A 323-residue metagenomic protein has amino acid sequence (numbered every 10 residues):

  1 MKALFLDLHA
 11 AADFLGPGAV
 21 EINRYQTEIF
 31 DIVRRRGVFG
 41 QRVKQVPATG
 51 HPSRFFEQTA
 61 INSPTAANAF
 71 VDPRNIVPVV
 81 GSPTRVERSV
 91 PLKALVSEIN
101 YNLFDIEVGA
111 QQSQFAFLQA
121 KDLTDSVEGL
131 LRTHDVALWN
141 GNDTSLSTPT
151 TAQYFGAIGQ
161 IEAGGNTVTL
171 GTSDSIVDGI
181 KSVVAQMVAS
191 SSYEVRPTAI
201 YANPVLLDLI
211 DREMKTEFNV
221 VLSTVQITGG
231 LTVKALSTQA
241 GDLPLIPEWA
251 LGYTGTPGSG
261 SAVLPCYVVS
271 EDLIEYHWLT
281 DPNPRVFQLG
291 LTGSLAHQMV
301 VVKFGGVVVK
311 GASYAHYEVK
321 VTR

Functional and structural regions predicted by a protein language model:
M1-Q239, P244-V263, V269-R323: Flexible, glycine/threonine- and acidic-rich loop/arm segments that mediate assembly and lattice contacts in viral
